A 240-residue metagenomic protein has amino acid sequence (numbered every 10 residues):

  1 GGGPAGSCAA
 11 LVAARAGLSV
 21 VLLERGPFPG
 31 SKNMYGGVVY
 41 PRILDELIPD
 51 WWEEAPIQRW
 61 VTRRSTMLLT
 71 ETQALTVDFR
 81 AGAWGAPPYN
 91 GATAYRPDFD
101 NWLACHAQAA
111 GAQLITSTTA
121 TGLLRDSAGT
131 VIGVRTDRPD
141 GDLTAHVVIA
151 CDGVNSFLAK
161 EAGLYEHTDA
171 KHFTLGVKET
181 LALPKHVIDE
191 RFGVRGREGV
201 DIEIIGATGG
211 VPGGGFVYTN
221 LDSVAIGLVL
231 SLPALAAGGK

Functional and structural regions predicted by a protein language model:
G1-L22: N-terminal Rossmann-like FAD-binding beta1-loop-alpha1 element of flavoenzymes
G2, R25, S231: Cofactor-binding loop segments of dinucleotide-utilizing enzymes, especially the Rossmann-like FAD- and NAD(P)+-binding
A5, F28, N155: Conserved Rossmann-like nucleotide-cofactor binding loop
V12, A16, G26-T72: N-terminal FAD cofactor-binding segment of flavoenzymes
G30-M34, R59-R96, Q113-I115, G209 (+1 more regions): Redox-cofactor-proximal catalytic regions of oxidoreductases
G85-C105, A236-G239: Short beta-strand to alpha-helix junction loop
H106-K240: Predominantly flavin-linked oxidoreductase catalytic cores and closely associated redox partners
